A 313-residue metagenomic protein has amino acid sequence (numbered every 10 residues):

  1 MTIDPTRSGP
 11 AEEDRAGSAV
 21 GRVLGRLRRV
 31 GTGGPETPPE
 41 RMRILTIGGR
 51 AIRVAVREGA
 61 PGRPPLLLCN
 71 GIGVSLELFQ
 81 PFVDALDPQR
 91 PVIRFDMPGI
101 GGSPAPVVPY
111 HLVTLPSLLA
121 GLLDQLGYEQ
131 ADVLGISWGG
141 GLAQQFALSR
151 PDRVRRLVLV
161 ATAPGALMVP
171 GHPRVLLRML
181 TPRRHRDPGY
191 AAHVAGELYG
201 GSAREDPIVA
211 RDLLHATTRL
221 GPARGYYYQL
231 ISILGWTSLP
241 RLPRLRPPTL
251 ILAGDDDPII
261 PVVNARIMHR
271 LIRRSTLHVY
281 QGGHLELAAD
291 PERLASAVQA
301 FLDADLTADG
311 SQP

Functional and structural regions predicted by a protein language model:
M1-L66, Q89-R90, D303-P313: Alpha/beta-hydrolase fold catalytic core
R50-G102: Conserved HGGG/HGGXW glycine-rich cap/lid loop of the alpha/beta-hydrolase fold
R94-L134: Active-site loop/oxyanion-hole signature of alpha/beta-hydrolase fold enzymes
Q144, L148, R155-R184: Flexible "cap/lid" loop of the alpha/beta hydrolase fold
M168, P188-R241: Conserved alpha/beta-hydrolase catalytic His-Asp/Glu region
L245, I251-A253, D257: Short beta-strand/loop motif that positions the catalytic acidic residue of the alpha/beta-hydrolase fold
P258-N264: Conserved alpha/beta-hydrolase "acid-adjacent" motif
G282-A295: Catalytic histidine-centered segment of alpha/beta-hydrolase-like enzymes
